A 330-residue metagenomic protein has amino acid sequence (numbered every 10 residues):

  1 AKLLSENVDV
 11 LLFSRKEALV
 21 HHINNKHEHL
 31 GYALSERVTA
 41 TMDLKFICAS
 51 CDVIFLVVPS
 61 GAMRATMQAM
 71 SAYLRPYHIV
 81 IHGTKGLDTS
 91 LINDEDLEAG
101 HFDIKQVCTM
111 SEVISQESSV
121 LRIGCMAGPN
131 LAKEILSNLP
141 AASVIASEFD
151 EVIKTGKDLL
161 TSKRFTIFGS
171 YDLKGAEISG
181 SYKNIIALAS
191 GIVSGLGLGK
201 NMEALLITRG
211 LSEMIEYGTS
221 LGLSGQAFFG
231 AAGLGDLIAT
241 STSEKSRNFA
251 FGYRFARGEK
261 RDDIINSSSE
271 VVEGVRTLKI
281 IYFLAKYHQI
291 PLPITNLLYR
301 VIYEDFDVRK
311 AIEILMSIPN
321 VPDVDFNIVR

Functional and structural regions predicted by a protein language model:
A1-M42, F46, A69, S111: NAD(P)+-binding Rossmann beta1-loop-alpha1 motif at the extreme N-terminus of oxidoreductases
R15, K85, E148: Cofactor-binding loop segments of dinucleotide-utilizing enzymes, especially the Rossmann-like FAD- and NAD(P)+-binding
Y32-T39, S119-R122, K163-F165, I290: A short helix-to-beta-strand connector/capping loop
R37, T41-A49, V53-N138, G156: Rossmann-like NAD(P)(H) cofactor-binding subdomain of soluble oxidoreductases
A62, Y73, V113-I123, P140-A227: Internal alpha-helical scaffold of NAD(P)-dependent oxidoreductase catalytic cores
I81-H82, R122-A127, I167-Y171, F229-G230 (+1 more regions): General beta-strand structural signal in soluble alpha/beta enzymes
K183, S190-S194, T219-R330: NAD(P)-dependent Rossmann-like dehydrogenase/reductase catalytic/cofactor-binding core
